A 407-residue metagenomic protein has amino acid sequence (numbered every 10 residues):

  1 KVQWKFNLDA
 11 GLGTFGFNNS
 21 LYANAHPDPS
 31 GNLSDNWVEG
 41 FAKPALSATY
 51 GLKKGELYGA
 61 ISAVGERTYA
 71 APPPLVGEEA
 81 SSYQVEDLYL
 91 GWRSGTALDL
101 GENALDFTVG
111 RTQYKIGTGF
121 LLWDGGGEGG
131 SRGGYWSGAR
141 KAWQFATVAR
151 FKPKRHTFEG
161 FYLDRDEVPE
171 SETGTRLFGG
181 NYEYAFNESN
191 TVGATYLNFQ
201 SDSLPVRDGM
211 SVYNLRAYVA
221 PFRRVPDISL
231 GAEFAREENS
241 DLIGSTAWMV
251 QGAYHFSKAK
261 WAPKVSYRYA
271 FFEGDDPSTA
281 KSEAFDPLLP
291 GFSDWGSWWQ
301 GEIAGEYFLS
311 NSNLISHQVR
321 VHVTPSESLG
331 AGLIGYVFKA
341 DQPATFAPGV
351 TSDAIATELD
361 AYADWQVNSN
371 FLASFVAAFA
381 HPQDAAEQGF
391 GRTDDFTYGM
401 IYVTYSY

Functional and structural regions predicted by a protein language model:
K1-F107, T147-P153, L215-Y218, F222-R224 (+5 more regions): Beta-barrel outer-membrane channel/assembly domains of diderm bacteria
G40-E167, R176-G179, E183-N187, T191 (+3 more regions): Outer membrane beta-barrel
F120, E170-T173, A344-T345, A386-E387: Short secondary-structure transition/capping segments
F151, R155-S229: Internal metal/ion-chelating core segments
T195, S266-R268, I334, M400: Short beta-strand segments
F199-S201, E237-E238, A270-G274, F338-A340: Short, catalytically relevant binding-site loops at active-site mouths
P205, P277-A280, P343-F346: Short, well-ordered secondary-structure micro-motifs
S278-N313: Flexible glycine-rich, low-complexity coil/linker segments exposed to the extracellular/periplasmic environment
